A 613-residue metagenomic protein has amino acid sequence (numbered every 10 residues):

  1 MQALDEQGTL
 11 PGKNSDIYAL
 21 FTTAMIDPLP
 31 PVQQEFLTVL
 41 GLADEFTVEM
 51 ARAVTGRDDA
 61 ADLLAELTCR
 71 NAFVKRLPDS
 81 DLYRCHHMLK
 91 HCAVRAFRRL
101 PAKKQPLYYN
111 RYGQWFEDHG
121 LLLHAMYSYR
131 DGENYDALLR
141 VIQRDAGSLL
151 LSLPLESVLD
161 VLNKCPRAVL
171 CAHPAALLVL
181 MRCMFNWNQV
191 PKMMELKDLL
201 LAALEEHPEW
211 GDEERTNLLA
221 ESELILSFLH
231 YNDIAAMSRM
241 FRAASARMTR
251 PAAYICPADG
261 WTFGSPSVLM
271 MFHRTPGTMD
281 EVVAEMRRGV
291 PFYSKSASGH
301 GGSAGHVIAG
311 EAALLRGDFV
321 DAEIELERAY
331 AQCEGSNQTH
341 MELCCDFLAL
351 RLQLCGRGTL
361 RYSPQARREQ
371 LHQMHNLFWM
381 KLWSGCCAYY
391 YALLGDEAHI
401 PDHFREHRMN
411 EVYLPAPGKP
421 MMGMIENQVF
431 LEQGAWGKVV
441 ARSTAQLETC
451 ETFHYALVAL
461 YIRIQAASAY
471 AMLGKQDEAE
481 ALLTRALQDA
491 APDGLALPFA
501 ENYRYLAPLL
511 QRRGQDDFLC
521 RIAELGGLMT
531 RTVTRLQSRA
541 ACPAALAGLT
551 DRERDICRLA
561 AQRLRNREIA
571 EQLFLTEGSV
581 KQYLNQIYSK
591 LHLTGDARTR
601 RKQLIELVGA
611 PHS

Functional and structural regions predicted by a protein language model:
Q2-I17, G423-D551, R567, E571-Q572 (+2 more regions): Linker/hinge segments immediately adjacent to helix-turn-helix/homeobox DNA-binding domains
S15, P106, G147-D160, Q189-E206 (+8 more regions): Helix-turn-helix repeat elements of alpha-solenoid scaffolds
Y18-R98, L107-N110: C-terminal boundary/linker of central alpha/beta nucleotide-binding cores
K103-A175, C183, K192, L196: Extended alpha-helical scaffolding segments used for macromolecular assembly and cargo binding
L121-H124, N134-Y135, W210-A220, P251-V268 (+7 more regions): Alpha-solenoid helical repeat architecture
M126, A146-G147, L162-R167, K197-W210 (+8 more regions): Amphipathic alpha-helical segments of tetratricopeptide repeats
V169-C345: Internal alpha-solenoid helical repeat scaffolds
R563-K602: Recognition helix of helix-turn-helix DNA-binding domains
